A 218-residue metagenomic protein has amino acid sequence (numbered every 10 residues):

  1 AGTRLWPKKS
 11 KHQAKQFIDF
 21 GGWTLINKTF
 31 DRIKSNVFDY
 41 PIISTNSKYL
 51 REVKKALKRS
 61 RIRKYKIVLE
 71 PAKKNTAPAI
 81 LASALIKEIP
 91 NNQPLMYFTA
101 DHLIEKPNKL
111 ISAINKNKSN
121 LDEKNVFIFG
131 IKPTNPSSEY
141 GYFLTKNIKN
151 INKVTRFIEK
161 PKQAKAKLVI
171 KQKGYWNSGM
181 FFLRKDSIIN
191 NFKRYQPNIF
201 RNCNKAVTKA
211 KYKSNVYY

Functional and structural regions predicted by a protein language model:
A1-K11: N-terminal nucleotide-binding beta1-loop-alpha1 segment
P7, W23-Y97, L103-N108: Conserved N-terminal catalytic core of the sugar/cofactor nucleotidyltransferase
F17, I26, S83, D101 (+2 more regions): Residue-level signal for inorganic ion chemistry
F17, I67-V68, V126-I128: Conserved beta-strand scaffold positions in the cores of enzyme catalytic domains, especially in NTP/NDP-utilizing
S44, M96-T99, I128-K132, I158 (+1 more regions): Short beta-strand segments
K73-A77, N135-S137, Q163-A164: A short acidic, often aromatic-flanked loop/helix-cap motif at beta-alpha or helix-coil junctions that lines enzyme
I104-S137: Conserved donor-nucleotide/metal-binding helix-loop-beta segment in metal-dependent transferases, i.e., the alpha-helix
Y142-Y218: Catalytic core of tubulin tyrosine ligase-like
